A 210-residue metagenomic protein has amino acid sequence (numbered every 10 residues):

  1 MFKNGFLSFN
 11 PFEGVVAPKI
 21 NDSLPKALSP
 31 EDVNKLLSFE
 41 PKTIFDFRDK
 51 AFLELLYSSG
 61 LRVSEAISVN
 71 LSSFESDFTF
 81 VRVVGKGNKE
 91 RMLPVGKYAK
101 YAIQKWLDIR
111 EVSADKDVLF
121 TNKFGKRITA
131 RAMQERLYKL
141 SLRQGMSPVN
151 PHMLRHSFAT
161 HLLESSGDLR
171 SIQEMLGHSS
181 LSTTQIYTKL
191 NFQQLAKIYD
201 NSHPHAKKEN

Functional and structural regions predicted by a protein language model:
M1-N210: Conserved catalytic core of the tyrosine transesterase superfamily
